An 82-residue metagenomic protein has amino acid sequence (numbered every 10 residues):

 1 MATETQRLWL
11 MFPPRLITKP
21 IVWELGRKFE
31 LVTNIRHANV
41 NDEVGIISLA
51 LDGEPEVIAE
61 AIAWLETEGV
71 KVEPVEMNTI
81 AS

Functional and structural regions predicted by a protein language model:
M1-S82: Long, contiguous binding/interaction regions
